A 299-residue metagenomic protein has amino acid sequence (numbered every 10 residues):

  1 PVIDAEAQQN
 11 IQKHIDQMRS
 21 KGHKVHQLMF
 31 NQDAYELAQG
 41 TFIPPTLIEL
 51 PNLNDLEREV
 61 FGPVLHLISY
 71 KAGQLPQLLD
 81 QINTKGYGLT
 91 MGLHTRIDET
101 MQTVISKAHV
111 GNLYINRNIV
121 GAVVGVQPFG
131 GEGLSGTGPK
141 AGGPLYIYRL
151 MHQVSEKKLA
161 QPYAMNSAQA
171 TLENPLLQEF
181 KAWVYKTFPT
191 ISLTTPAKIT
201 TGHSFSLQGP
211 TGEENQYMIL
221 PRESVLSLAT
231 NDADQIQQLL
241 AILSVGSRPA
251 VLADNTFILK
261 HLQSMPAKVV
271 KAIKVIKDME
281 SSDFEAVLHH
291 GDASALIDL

Functional and structural regions predicted by a protein language model:
V2-I11: Short beta-strand to alpha-helix junction loop
I15, S20, Q32-L299: Conserved C-terminal structural/oligomerization subdomain of aldehyde/semialdehyde dehydrogenase
K24-M29: Local beta-strand/beta-hairpin segments that build beta-sheet-rich folds
